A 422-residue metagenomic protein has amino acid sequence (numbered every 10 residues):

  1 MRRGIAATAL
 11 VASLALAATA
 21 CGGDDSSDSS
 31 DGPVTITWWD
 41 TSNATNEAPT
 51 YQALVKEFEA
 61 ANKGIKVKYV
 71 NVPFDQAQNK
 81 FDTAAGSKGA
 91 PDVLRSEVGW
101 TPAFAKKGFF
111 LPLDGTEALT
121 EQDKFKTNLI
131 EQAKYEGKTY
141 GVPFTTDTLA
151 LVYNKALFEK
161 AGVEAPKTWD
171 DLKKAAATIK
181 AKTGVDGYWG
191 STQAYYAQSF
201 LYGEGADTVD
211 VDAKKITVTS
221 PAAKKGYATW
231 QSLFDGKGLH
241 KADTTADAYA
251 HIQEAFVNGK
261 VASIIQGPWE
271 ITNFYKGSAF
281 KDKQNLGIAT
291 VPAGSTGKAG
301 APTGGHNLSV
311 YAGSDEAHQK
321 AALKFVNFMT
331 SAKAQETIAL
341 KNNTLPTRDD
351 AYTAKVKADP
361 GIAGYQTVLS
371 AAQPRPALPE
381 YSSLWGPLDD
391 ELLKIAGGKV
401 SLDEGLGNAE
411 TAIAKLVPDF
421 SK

Functional and structural regions predicted by a protein language model:
R2-P102, F234, A293-T296, A317-A321 (+3 more regions): Conserved N-terminal structural module of periplasmic/extracytoplasmic solute-binding proteins
A60, A228, S232-G238, G277-K341: Extracytoplasmic/periplasmic substrate-recognition and gating elements
V98-T148, K173, A181, F200 (+3 more regions): Hinge/lid segment of periplasmic solute-binding proteins
T101-F109, L129-E164, T192-D212, T303-Y311 (+2 more regions): Periplasmic solute-binding protein
L111-T127, A206-Y227, G277-K281, T290-A301 (+3 more regions): Short, solvent-exposed loop/beta-turn-alpha elements that line the ligand-binding surface or hinge of extracytoplasmic
N128-Q132, A289-T290, I338-P387, K394 (+1 more regions): Long, aromatic- and glycine/proline-rich binding clefts that accommodate carbohydrate-like moieties
E159-K160, D235, S370-K422: Conserved C-terminal helix/tail region of periplasmic/extracytoplasmic solute-binding proteins
A176, K215-T244: Glycine-centered hinge/linker elements that transmit conformational signals in sensory and ligand-binding systems
